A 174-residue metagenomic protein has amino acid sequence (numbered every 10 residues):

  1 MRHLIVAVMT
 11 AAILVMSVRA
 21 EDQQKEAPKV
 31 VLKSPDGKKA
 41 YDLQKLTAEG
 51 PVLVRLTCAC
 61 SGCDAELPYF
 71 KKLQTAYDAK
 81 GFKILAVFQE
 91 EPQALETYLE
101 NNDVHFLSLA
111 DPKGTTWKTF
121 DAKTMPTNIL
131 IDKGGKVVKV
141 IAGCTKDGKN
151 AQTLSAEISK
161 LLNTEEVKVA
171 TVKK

Functional and structural regions predicted by a protein language model:
M1-L4: Positively charged n-region of N-terminal signal peptides that target proteins for export
V6-V15: Bacterial N-terminal signal peptides
R19-K33, L46, S159-K174: Non-globular targeting/processing and membrane-anchoring segments
V30-V52: A short beta-strand-turn-helix
R55-K72: Conserved redox-active cysteine motifs that mediate thiol-disulfide chemistry, especially di-cysteine Cys-X(1-2)-Cys
G81-A94, V104-K113: Thiol-based oxidoreductase modules, predominantly thioredoxin-like and allied folds used for disulfide exchange
L99-G134: Short, internal strand/loop/helix patches that form the active-site neighborhood or redox-interaction surface
L130-K174: Thiol-/selenol-based redox modules, centered on thioredoxin-like and closely related oxidoreductase domains
